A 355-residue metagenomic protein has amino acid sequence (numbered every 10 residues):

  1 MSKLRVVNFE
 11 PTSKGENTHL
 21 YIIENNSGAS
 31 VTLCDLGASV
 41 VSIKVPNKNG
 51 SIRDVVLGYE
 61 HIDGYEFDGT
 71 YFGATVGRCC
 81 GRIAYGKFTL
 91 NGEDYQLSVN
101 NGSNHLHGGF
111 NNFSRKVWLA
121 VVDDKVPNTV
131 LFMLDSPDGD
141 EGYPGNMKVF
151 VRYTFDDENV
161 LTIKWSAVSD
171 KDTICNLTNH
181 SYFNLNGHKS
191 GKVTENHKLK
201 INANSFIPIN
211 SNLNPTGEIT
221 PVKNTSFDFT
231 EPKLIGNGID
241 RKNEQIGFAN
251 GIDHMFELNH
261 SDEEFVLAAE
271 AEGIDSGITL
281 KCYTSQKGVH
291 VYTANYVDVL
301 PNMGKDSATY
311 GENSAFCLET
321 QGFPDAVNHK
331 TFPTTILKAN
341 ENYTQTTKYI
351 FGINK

Functional and structural regions predicted by a protein language model:
S2-K355: An exposed, glycine/acidic-rich loop-and-rim segment of catalytic or binding clefts
